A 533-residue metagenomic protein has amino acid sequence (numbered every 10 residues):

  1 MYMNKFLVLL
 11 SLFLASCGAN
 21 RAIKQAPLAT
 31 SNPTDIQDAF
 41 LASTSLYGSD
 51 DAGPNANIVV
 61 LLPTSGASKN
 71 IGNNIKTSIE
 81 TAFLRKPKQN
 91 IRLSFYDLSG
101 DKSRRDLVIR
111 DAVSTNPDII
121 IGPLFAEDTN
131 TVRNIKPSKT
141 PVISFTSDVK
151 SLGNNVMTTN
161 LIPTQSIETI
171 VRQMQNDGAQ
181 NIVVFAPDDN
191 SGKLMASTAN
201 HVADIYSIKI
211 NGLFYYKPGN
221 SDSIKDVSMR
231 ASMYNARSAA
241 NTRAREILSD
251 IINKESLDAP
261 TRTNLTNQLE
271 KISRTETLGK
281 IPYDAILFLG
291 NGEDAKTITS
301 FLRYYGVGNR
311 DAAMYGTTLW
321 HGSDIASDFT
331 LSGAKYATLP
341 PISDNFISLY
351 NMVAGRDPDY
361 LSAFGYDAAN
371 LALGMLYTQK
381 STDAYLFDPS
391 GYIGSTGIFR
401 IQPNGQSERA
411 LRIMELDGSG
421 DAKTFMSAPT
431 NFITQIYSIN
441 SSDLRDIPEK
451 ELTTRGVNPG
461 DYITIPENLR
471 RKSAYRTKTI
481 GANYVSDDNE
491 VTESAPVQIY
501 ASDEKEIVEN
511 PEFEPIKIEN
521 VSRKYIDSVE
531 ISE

Functional and structural regions predicted by a protein language model:
G18-R21: Bacterial signal peptide processing site
T30-S45, T297, G394-E533: Solvent-exposed, acidic/polar segments of extracytosolic/periplasmic ligand-binding ectodomains
A42-G53, V59-T77: Extracytoplasmic "Venus flytrap"
K76-F95: Signal peptide-proximal N-terminal region of secreted/periplasmic/extracellular or secretory-lumen proteins
A112-L124, I143-F145, N181-A186, A236-N291 (+2 more regions): Periplasmic-binding protein-like
I119-F214: Extracytoplasmic ligand/sensor domains, especially the bilobed periplasmic-binding protein
I252-N267, I281-A285, G292-Y366: Extracellular/periplasmic periplasmic-binding protein-like sensory domains
G355-A369, L373-F425: Segments of small-molecule ligand-sensing domains
